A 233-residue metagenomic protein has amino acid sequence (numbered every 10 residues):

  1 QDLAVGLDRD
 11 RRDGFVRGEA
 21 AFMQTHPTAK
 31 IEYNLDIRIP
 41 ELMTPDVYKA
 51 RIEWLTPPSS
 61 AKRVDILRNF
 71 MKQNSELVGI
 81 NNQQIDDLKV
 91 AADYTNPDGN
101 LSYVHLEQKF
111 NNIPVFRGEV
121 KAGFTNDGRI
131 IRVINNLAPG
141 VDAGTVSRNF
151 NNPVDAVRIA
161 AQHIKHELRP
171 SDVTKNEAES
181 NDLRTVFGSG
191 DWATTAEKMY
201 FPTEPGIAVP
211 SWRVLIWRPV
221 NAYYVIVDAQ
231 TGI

Functional and structural regions predicted by a protein language model:
Q1-I233: Segments that shape or occlude catalytic/ligand-binding pockets
